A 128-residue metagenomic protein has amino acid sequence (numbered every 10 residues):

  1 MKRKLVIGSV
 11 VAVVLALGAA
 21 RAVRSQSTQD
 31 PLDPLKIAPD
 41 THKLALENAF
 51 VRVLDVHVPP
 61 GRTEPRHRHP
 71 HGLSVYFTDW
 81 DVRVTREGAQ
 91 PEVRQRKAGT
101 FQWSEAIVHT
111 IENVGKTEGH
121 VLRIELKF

Functional and structural regions predicted by a protein language model:
M1-S9: Bacterial N-terminal signal peptides that target proteins for export
V10-L15: Hydrophobic helical h-region of N-terminal Sec-dependent signal peptides in bacterial secretory/periplasmic proteins
A16-P31: Bacterial Sec-dependent signal peptides at the C-terminal "C-region" and cleavage site
A38-H67: Mature N-terminal segment immediately following signal peptide/propeptide cleavage in secreted/periplasmic
G61-E64, T100-E112: Histidine-centered metal-chelating micro-motifs
H69-G88: Glycine- and acidic-residue-biased ligand/ion/polar-headgroup-sensing regions
D79, A106-F128: Ligand-binding loop in jelly-roll beta-barrel domains
G88-A106: Short acidic-glycine-tyrosine-enriched beta hairpin
